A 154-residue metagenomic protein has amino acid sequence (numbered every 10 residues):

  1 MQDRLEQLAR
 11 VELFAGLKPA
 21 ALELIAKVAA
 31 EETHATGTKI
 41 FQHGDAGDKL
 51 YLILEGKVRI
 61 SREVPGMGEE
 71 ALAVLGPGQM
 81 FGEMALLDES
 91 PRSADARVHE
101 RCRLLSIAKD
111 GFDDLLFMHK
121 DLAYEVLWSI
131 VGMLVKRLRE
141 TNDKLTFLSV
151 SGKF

Functional and structural regions predicted by a protein language model:
M1-F154: Cytosolic regulatory regions built on CNB/CRP/Popeye-like sensor folds
